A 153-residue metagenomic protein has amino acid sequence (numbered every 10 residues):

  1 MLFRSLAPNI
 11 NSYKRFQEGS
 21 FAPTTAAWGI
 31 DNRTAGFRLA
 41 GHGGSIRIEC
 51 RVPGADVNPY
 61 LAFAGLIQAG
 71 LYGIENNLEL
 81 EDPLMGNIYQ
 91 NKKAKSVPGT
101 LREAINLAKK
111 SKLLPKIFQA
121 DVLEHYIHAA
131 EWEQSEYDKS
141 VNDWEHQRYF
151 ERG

Functional and structural regions predicted by a protein language model:
L6, Y13, V52-A55, P83 (+3 more regions): Aromatic-enriched hydrophobic runs in primary sequence
A7-K95: C-terminal catalytic subdomain
I88-G153: Acidic, glycine-enriched catalytic cores built around paired aspartates
